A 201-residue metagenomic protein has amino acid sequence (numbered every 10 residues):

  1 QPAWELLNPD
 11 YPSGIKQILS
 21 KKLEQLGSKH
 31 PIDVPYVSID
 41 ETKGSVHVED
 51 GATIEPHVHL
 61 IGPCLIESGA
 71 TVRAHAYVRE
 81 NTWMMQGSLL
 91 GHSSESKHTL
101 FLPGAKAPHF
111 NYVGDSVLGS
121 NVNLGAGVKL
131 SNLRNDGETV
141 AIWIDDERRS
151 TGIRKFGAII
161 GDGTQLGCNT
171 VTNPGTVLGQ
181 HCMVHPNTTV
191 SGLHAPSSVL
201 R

Functional and structural regions predicted by a protein language model:
Q1-V37, T176, H181, N187 (+1 more regions): Terminal amphipathic alpha-helical/low-complexity segments used for targeting or macromolecular assembly
S28-I32, V48-E49, G161, L166: Conserved short histidine dyad/triad with adjacent acidic residue
V34-Y36, K43, S96: Short glycine-rich loop/turn motifs
S38-I39, H59-L60, Y77-V78, Y112-G114 (+1 more regions): Glycine-rich beta-solenoid repeat tracts in large extracellular/virion proteins
E41-N81: Glycine-rich active-site/cofactor-binding loop and its immediate structural neighborhood
T82, S88-L90, A105: Periodic small-residue-enriched repeat registers in elongated scaffold domains
H92-S93, H98-R201: Glycine-rich hexapeptide-repeat left-handed beta-helix
